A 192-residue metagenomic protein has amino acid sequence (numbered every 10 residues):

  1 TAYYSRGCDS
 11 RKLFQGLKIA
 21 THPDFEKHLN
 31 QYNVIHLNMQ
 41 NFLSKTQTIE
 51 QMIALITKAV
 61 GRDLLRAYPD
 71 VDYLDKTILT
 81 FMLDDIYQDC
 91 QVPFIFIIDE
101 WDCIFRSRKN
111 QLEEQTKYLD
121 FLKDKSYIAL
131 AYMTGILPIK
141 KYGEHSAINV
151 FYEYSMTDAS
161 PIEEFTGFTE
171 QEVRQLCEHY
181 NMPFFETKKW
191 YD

Functional and structural regions predicted by a protein language model:
T1, K12-F25, H145-Y152, M156-I162: Basic, low-complexity intrinsically disordered segments
S5-L65: P-loop NTPase motor core
I19-T21, Q40-S44, D102-C103, I136-G143 (+1 more regions): Conserved nucleotide-binding/hydrolysis micro-motifs of P-loop NTPases
H36, I95-D99, A129-I136: Structural recognition of the conserved hydrophobic beta-strand(s) that form the central parallel beta-sheet of P-loop
N38, F42, C90-L112: Conserved P-loop NTPase "ATPase switch" module shared by AAA+ and STAND
Q47, A67-D85: Short glycine-rich substrate-engagement loop in P-loop NTPases that contacts/grips substrate
R66, D85-Y87, E113-A131: Substrate-engagement module of ASCE P-loop NTPases
G143-N149, Y154-D192: Amphipathic alpha-helical segments of the small helical/lid subdomains adjacent to P-loop NTPase cores
